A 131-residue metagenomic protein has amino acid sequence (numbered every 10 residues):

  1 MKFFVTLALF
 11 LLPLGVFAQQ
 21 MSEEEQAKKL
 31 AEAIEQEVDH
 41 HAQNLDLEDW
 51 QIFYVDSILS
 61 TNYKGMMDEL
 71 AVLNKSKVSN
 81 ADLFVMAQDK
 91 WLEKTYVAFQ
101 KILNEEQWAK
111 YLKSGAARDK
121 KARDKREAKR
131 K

Functional and structural regions predicted by a protein language model:
M1-E24: Bacterial Sec-dependent N-terminal signal peptides
Q19-K131: Charge-rich (acidic/polar
